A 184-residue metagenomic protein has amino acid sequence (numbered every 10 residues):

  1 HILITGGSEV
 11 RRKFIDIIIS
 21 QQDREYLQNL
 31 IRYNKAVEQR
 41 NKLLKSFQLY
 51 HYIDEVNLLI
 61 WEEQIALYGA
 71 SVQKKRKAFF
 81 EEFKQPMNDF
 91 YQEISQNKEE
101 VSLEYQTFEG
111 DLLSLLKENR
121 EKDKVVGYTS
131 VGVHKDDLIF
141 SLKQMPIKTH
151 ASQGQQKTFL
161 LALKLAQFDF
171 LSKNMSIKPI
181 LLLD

Functional and structural regions predicted by a protein language model:
H1-L43: Extended, charged alpha-helical "arm/stalk" segments used for dimerization and assembly in large NTPase-driven machines
L44-H51: Secondary-structure edge/capping motif, primarily at the C-terminal ends of alpha-helices and the immediately following
Y52-L182: Conserved NTPase motor "head" modules and their coupling/switch loops across ABC/AAA+ ATPases, GTPases, and GHKL ATPases
